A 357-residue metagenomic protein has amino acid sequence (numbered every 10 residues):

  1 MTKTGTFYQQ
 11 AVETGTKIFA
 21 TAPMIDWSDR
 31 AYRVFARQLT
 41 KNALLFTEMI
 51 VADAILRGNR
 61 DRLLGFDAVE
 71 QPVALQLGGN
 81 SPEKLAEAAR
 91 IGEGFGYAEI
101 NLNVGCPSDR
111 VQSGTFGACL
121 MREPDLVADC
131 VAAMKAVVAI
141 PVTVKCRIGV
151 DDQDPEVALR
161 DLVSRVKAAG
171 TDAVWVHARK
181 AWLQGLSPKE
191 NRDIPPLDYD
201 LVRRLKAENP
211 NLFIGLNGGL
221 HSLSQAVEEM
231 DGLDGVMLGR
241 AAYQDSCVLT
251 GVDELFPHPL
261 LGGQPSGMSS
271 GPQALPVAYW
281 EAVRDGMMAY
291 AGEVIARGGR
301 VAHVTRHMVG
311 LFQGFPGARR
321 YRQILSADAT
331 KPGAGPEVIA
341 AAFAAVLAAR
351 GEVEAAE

Functional and structural regions predicted by a protein language model:
M1-G15, F19-A20, I25, A31 (+6 more regions): Alpha/beta catalytic cores of nucleotide-metabolism and tRNA/nucleoside-modifying enzymes
T2-Q10, G15, M24-A98: Glycine-rich, positively charged N-terminal anion/phosphate-binding segment
A20, L45-F46, A74-Q76, N101-N103 (+3 more regions): Conserved beta-strand positions in the central sheet of alpha/beta enzyme cores
M24-D26, I50-A52, G78-N80, G105-P107 (+4 more regions): Active-site beta-loop-alpha junctions enriched in small/polar residues
L56-R60, Q112-T115, P155-E156, L186-K189 (+2 more regions): Short secondary-structure transition/capping segments
R62-F66, A118-L120, R160-L162, R192-I194 (+1 more regions): Short, hinge-like loop/turn segments at secondary-structure boundaries
A86-I100, V104-G114, D125-L212: Alpha/beta enzyme core
G114-F116, P124, P257, M288: Proteins enriched for Cys/Gly/acidic motifs involved in redox and nucleic-acid/cofactor modification
